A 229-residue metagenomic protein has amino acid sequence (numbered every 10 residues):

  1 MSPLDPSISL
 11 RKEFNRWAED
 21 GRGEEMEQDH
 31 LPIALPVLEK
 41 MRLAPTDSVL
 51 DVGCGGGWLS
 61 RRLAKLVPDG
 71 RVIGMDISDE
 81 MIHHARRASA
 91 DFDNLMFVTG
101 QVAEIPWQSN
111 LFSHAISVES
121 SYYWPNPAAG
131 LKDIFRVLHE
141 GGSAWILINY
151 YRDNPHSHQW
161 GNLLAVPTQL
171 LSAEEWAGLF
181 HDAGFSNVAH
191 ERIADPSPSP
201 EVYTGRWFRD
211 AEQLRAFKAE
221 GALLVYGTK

Functional and structural regions predicted by a protein language model:
M1-A44, W58-R62, M81-H84, A88 (+4 more regions): Conserved class I S-adenosyl-L-methionine
S48-E104: Class I SAM-dependent methyltransferase SAM/SAH-binding core
A103-A115: A short acidic, Gly/Pro-enriched loop at the edge of an enzyme's catalytic core that lines a small-molecule cofactor
H114-N126: A short SAM/SAH-binding and catalytic strip from SAM-dependent methyltransferases
A128-E140: A short glycine-rich, Lys/Arg-flanked "PGG" loop and its adjoining helix->strand segment in the class I
G142-I148: Conserved beta-strand signature within the Rossmann-like core of class I S-adenosyl-L-methionine
N149-P167: Short, glycine-/aromatic-enriched active-site segment of Class I SAM-dependent methyltransferases
T168-G184: Short alpha-helix
